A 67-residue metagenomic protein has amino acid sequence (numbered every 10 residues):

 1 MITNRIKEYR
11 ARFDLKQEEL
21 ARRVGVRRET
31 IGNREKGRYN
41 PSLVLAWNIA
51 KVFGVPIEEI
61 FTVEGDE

Functional and structural regions predicted by a protein language model:
I2, F13, S42, F53: Flexible coil/turn residues that form the inter-helical turn or adjacent wing/linker of helix-turn-helix
N4-R23: Short basic helix-loop element that most often maps to the first helix and adjoining turn of HTH DNA-binding modules
V26-Y39: Recognition helix of helix-turn-helix/homeodomain-like DNA-binding domains that insert into the DNA major groove
K36, V55, G65: Short, conserved catalytic or interaction motifs in soluble domains
K51, F61-E67: Short, charged recognition helix plus adjacent turn of helix-turn-helix-like nucleic-acid-binding domains
